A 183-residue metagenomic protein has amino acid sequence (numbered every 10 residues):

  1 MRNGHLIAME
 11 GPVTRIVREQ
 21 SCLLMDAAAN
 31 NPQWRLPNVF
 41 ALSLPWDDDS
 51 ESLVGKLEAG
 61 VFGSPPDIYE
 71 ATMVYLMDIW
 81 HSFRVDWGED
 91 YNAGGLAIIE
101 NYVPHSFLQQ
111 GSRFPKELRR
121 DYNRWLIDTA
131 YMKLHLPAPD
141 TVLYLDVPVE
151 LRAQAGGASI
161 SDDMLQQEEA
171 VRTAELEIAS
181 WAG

Functional and structural regions predicted by a protein language model:
M1-N30: Walker A (P-loop) phosphate-binding motif
I7, F40-L42, T141-L143: Hydrophobic/aromatic beta-strand patches that form the interior of the parallel beta-sheet core in alpha/beta enzyme
M9-E10, I99-N101, L145: Active-site flanking residues adjacent to catalytic metal/cofactor-binding acidic residues
R18-C22, D26, E51, E168-L176: Short, surface-exposed alpha-helical segments at coil->helix boundaries
A27-N31, Q110, W181: Active-site catalytic microenvironments for nucleophilic, acid-base chemistry
W34, F40-W125: ATP-dependent small-molecule kinase phosphotransfer cores that center on conserved nucleotide phosphate-binding segments
P104-L176: A glycine- and Lys/Arg-enriched "phosphate-lid" helix/loop adjacent to the NTP-binding pocket of small-molecule kinases
E175-G183: Extracellular serine-dependent O-acyl
